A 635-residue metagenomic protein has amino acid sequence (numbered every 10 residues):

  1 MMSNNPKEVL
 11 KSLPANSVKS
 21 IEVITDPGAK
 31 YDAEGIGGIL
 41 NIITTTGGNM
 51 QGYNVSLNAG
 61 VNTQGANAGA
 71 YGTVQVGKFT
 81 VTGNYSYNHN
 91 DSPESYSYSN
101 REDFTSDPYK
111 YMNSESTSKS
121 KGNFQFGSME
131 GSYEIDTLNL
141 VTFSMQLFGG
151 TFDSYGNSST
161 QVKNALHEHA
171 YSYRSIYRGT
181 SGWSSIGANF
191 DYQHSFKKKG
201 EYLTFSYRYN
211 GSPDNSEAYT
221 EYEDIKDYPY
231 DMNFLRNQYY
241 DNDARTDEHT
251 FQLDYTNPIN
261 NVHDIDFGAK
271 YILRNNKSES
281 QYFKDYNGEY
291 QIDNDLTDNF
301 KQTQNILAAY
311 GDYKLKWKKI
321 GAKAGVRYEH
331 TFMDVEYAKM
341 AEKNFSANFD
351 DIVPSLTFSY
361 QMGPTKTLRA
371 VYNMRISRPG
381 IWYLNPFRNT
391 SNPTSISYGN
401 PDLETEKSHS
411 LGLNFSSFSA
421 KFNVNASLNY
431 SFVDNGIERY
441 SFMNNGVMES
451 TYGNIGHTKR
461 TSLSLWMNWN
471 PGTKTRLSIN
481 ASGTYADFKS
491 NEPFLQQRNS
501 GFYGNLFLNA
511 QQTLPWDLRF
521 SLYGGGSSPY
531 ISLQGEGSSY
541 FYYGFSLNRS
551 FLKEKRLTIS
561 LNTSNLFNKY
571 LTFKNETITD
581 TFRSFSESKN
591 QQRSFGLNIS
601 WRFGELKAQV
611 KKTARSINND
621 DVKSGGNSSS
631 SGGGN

Functional and structural regions predicted by a protein language model:
M2-T25: Short acidic/polar hinge/loop motifs at secondary-structure boundaries that mediate gating or recognition
E8-V9, G35-L57: N-terminal periplasmic accessory domains that precede and gate Gram-negative outer-membrane beta-barrel machines
A59-T63, V76, Y87-D91, L147-D153 (+13 more regions): Transmembrane beta-strands of outer-membrane beta-barrel pores
Q64-S92, P108-G156, S184-I186, L356 (+2 more regions): Transmembrane beta-barrel wall of Gram-negative outer-membrane proteins
Y239, E248-Q252, Q291-D298, Y398-N400 (+4 more regions): Outer membrane beta-barrel strand-and-loop segments of large Gram-negative receptors, especially TonB-dependent
D264-T365: Signature of Gram-negative outer-membrane beta-barrel scaffolds
F332-D334, P364-H409, Y430-S450, L566-D580: Surface-exposed extracellular loop regions of Gram-negative outer-membrane beta-barrel proteins, predominantly
G501-N635: Conserved C-terminal beta-signal and adjacent last beta-strands/turns of outer-membrane beta-barrel proteins
